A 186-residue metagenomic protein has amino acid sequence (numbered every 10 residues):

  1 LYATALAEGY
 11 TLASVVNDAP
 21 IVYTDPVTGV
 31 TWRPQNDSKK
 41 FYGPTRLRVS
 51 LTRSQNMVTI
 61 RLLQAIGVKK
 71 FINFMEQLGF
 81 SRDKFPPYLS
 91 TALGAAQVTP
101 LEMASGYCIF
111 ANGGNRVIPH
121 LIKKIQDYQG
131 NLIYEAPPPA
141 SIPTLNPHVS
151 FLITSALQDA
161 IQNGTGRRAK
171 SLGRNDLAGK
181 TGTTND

Functional and structural regions predicted by a protein language model:
L1-P44, I118-L132: Short, glycine/proline-biased beta-turn/loop segments that scaffold the active-site neighborhood
T4, T11, A65-G67, N146: Poly-acidic low-complexity segments
T11-L12, V49, R53, T99-D186: A penicillin-recognizing enzyme superfamily signal
V16-I21, Q35-F80, F85-N112, A156-D159: Active-site-adjacent helix/loop patches that line small-molecule binding or acyl-intermediate pockets
D25-P26, N36, G67-F71, G79 (+4 more regions): Solvent-exposed, non-transmembrane amphipathic alpha-helical segments
G29, P86-L89, E135-P138: Short acidic, glycine/proline-rich loop/turn micro-motifs
